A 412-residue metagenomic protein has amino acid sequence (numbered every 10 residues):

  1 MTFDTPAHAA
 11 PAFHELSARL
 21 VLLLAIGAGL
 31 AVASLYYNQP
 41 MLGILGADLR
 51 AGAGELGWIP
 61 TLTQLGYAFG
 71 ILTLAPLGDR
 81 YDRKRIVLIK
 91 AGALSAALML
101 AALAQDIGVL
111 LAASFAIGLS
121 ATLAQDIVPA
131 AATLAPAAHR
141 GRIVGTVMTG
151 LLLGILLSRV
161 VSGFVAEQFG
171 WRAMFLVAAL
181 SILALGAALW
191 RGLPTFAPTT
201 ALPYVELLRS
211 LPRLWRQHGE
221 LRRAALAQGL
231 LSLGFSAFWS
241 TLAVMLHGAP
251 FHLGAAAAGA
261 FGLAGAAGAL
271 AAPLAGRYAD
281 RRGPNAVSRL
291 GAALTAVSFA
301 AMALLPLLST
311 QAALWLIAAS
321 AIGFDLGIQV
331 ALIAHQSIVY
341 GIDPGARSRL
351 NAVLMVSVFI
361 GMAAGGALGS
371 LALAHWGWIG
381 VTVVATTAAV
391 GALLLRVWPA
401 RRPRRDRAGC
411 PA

Functional and structural regions predicted by a protein language model:
P6-H14, L193-L226: Juxtamembrane intracellular "pre-TM" segments in multi-pass secondary transporters
F69-I107: Conserved MFS/SLC helix-loop-helix module at the cytosolic interface between two early adjacent transmembrane helices
I71-D82, A271-P284, L373: Helix-to-loop junctions at the C-terminal end of transmembrane segments in multipass secondary transporters
V109, H139, T146-L193: Helix-loop-helix hairpin linking two adjacent transmembrane segments in secondary transporters
A113-L151: Cytoplasmic helix-loop-helix junction between adjacent transmembrane helices in 12-TM secondary transporters
L123-A135, V330-D343: Intracellular juxtamembrane helix-capping segments at the cytosolic ends of symmetry-related transmembrane helices
A286-A331: C-terminal transmembrane helical hairpin of 12-TM major facilitator-type secondary transporters
